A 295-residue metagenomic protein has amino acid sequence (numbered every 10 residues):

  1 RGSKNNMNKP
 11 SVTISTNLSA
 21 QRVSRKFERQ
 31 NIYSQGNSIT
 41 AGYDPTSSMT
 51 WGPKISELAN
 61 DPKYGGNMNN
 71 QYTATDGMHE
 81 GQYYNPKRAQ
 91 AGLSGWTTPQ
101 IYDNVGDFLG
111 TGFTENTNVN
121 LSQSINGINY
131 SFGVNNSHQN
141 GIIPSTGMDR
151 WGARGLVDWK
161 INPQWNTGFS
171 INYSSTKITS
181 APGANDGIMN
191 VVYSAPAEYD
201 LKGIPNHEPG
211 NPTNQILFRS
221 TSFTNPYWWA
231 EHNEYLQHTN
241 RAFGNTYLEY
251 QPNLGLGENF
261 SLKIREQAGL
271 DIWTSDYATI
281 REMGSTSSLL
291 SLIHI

Functional and structural regions predicted by a protein language model:
K4-P144, P182-N185, E231-L236, Y247-Q251 (+1 more regions): Residues embedded in well-ordered regular secondary structure
S15-N17, G133-N135, S170-N172, R265-G269: Transmembrane beta-strands of outer-membrane beta-barrel proteins
T97-T98, S180-F243: Acidic/polar loop-and-plug regions of large Gram-negative outer-membrane beta-barrel proteins
G127-Y130, Q164-T167, G255-L256: Repeated loop/turn-to-beta-strand initiation elements of outer-membrane beta-barrel proteins
I142-G152, N172-S174, I178-P182, N240-R241 (+2 more regions): Small-side-chain secondary-structure face that scaffolds active or pore-lining regions
A153-D158: Feature captures outer-membrane beta-barrel proteins of Gram-negative bacteria and organelles
